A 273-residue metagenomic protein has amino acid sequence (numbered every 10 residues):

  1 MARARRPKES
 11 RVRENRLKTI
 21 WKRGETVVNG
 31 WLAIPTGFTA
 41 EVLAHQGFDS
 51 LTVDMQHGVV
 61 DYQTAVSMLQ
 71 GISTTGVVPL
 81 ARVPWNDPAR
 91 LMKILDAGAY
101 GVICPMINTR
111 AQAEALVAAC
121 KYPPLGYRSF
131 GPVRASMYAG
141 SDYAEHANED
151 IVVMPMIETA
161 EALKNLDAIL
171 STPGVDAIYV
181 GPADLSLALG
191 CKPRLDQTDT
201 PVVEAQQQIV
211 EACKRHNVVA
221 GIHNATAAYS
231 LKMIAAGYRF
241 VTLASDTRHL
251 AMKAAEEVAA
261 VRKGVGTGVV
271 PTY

Functional and structural regions predicted by a protein language model:
A2-Y273: Expand to "…catalyze enediolate/carbanion chemistry for C-C bond making/breaking, isomerization, decarboxylation
